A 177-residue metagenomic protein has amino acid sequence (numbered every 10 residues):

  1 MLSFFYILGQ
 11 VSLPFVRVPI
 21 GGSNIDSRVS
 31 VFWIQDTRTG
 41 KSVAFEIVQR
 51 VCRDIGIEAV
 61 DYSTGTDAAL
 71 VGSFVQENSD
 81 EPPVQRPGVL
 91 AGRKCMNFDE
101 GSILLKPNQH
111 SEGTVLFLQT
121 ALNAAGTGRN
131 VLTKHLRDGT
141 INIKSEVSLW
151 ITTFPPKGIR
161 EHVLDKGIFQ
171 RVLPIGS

Functional and structural regions predicted by a protein language model:
M1-S177: Phosphate-handling catalytic cores of nucleic-acid transaction enzymes
